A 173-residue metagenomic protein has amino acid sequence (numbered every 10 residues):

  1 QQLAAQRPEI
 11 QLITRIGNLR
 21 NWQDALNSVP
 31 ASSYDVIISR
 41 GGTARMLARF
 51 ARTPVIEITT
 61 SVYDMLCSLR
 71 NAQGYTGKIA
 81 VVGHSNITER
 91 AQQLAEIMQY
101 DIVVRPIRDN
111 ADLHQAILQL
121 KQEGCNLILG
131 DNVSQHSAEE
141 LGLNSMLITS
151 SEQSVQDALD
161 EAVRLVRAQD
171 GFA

Functional and structural regions predicted by a protein language model:
Q1-A173: Non-catalytic structural scaffold of enzyme domains
